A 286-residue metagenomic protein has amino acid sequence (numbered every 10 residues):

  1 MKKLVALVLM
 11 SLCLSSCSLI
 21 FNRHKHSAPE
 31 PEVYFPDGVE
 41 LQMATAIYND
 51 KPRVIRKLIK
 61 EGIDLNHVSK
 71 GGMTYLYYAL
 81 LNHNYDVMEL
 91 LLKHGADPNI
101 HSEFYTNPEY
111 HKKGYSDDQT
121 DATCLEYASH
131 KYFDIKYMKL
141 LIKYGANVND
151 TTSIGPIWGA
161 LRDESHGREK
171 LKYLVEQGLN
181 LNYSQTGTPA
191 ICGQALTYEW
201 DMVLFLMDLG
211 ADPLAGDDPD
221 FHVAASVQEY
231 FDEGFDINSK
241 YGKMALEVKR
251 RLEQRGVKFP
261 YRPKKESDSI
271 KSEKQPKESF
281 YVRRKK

Functional and structural regions predicted by a protein language model:
M1-L4: Positively charged n-region of N-terminal signal peptides that target proteins for export
S15-S16: C-terminal motif of bacterial Sec signal peptides marking the signal peptidase cleavage site
H24-G71: N-terminal segments that cap or nucleate solenoid repeat domains
V33-T45, V68-Y77, H101-S129, D150-R162 (+3 more regions): Ankyrin-repeat boundary/"N-cap" motif
D50, H83, Y132-F133, E164-H166 (+1 more regions): Ankyrin-repeat intra-repeat helix-capping/turn positions
V54, D86-V87, K136-Y137, H166-K170 (+2 more regions): Conserved ankyrin/ankyrin-like repeat signature
R56-D64, E89-D97, K139-N147, K172-N180 (+2 more regions): Ankyrin repeat domain, specifically the short helix-to-loop turn at the C-terminus of the second helix of each repeat
D232-K286: Terminal, low-structured helical/coil segments at or just beyond the last alpha-helical repeat
